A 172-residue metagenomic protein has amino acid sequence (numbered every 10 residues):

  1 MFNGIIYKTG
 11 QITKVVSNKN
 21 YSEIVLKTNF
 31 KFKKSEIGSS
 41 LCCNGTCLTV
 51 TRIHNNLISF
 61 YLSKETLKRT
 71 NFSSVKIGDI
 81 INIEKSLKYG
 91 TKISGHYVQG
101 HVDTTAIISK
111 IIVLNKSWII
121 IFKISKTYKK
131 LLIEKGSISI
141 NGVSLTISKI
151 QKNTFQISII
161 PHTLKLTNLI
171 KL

Functional and structural regions predicted by a protein language model:
M1-L172: Conserved loop->alpha-helix
